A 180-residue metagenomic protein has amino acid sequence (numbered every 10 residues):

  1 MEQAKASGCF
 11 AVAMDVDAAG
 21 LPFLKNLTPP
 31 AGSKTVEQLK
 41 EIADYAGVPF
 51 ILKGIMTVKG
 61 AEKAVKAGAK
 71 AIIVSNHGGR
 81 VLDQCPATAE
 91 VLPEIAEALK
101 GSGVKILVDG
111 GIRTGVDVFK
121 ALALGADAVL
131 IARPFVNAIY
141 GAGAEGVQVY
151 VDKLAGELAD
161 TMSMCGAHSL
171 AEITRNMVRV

Functional and structural regions predicted by a protein language model:
M1-V108, G115-A138, L170: Alpha/beta enzyme core
F135-V136, G143-V180: C-terminal extensions of enzymes
